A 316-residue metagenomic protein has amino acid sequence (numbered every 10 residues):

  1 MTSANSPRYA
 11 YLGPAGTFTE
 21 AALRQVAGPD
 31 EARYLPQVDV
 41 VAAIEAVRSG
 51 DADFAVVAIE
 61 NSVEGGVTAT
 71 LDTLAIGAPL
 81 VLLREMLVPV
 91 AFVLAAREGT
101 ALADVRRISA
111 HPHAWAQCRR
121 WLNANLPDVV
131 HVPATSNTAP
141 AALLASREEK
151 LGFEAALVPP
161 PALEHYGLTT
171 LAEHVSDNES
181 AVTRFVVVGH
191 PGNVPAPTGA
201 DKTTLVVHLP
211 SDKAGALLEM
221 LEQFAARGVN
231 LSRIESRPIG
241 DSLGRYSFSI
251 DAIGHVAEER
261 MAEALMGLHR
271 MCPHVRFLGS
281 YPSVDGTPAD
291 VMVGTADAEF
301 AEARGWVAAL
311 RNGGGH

Functional and structural regions predicted by a protein language model:
M1-H316: Domain-level signature for soluble enzymes in the chorismate/prephenate branch of the shikimate pathway
